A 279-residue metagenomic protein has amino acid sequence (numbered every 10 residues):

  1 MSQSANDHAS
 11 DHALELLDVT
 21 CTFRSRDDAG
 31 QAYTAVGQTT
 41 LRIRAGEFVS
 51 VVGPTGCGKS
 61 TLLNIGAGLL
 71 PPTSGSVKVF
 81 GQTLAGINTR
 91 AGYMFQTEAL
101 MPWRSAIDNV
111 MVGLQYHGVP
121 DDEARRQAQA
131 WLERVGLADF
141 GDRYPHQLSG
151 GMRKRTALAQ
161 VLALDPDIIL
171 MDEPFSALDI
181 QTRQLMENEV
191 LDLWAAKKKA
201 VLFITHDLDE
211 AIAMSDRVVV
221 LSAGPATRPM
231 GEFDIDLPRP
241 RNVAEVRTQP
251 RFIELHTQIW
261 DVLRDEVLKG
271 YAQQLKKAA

Functional and structural regions predicted by a protein language model:
V52-P54: The feature captures the beta-strand-to-loop junction immediately N-terminal to the Walker
A67: Helix-to-loop junction immediately C-terminal to a conserved catalytic motif
G75-G86: Conserved ABC transporter NBD signature motif
R104-V112, I212: Short coil-to-helix segment of the ABC ATPase nucleotide-binding domain corresponding to the Q-loop/switch region
M111, Q115, D122-F140, D192: Conserved ABC ATPase "signature" region
R143-H146, L164: Conserved signature/switch motifs of ABC ATPase nucleotide-binding domains
L158: Hydrophobic anchor residue at the start of the ABC signature
I169-D172: Catalytic Walker B motif of ABC-type/P-loop ATPase nucleotide-binding domains
